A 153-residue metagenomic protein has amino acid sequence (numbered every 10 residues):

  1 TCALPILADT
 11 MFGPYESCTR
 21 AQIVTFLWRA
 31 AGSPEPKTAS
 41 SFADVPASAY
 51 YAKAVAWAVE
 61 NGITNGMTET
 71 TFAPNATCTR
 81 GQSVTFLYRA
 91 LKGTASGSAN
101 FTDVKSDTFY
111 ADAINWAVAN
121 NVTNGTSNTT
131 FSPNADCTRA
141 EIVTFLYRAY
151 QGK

Functional and structural regions predicted by a protein language model:
T1-C2: Positively charged, low-complexity/disordered segments
P5-K53, E60-G81, L87-D112, N124-D136 (+1 more regions): Feature responds to low-complexity, polar/acidic, surface-exposed segments characteristic of secreted/exported proteins
